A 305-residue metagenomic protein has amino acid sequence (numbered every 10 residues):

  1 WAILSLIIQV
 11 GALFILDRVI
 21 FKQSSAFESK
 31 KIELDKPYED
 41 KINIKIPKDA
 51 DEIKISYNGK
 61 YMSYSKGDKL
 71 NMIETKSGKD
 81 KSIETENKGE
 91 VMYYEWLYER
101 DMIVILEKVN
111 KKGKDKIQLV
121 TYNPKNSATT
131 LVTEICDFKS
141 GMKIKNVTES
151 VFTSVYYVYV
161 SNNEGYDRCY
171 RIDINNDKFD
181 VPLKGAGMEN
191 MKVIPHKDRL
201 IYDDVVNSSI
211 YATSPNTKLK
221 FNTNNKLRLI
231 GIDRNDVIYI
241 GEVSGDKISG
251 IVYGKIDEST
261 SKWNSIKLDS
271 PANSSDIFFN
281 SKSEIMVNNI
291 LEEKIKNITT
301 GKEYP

Functional and structural regions predicted by a protein language model:
W1-A50: Sequence/structural signature of beta-propeller modules and their immediately flanking N-terminal secretory/stalk
L13-D17, F21-K22, K69-I73, K111-T121 (+5 more regions): Structural motif
Y38-K45, K79-E86, A128-K139, D177-L183 (+3 more regions): A short beta-strand motif characteristic of beta-propeller blades
Y38-N71: Beta-strand-rich domains and repeat architectures in extracellular enzymes and scaffolds, especially beta-propellers
E52-I55, S63, Y93-W96, K145-E149 (+4 more regions): Short, exposed beta-strand/loop patches in secreted or surface proteins that constitute
N58-M62, R100, V151-T153, H196-K197 (+2 more regions): Conserved loop/turn motif of beta-propeller repeat scaffolds
N71, K76-D203, Y211: Non-cytosolic head/periplasmic domains of membrane-anchored proteins
M191-P305: Extracytoplasmic/luminal low-complexity segments enriched in Pro/Gly and acidic/polar residues that act as flexible
